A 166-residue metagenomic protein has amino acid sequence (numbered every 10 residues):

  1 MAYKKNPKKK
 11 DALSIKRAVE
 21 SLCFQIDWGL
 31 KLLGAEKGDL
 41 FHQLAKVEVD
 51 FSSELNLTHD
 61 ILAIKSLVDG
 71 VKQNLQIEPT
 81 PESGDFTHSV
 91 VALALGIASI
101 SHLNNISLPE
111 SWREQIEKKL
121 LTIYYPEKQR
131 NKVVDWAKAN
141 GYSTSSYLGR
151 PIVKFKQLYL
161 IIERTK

Functional and structural regions predicted by a protein language model:
M1-K166: Phosphodiester-processing cores and adjacent nucleic acid-binding clamps
